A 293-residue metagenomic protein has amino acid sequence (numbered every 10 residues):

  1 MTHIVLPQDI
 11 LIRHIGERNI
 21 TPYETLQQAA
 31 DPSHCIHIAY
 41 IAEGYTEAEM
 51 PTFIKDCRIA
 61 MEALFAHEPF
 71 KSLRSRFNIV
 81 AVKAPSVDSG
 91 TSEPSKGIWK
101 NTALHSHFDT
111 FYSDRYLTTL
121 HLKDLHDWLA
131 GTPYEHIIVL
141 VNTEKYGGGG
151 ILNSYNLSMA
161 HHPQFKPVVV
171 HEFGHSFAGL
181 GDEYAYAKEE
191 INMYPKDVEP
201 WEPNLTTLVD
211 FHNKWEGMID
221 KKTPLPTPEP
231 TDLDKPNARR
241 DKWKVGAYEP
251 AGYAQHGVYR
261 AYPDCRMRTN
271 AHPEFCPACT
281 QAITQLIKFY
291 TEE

Functional and structural regions predicted by a protein language model:
T2, P7-H126: Propeptide-to-catalytic entry region of secreted or membrane-anchored zinc metalloproteases
A30-H34, K71-R74, L129-Y134, R239-R240 (+2 more regions): Extracellular/periplasmic catalytic domains that process cell-envelope and extracellular macromolecules
G44-A48, P85-S89, T143-G148, P163-F165 (+2 more regions): Solvent-exposed loop/turn segments at secondary-structure junctions within structured extracellular/periplasmic domains
M50-F53, G148-E172: Short pre-active-site segment immediately N-terminal to the catalytic Zn-binding motif
T52, D56-A60, D124, V168 (+4 more regions): Extracytoplasmic/secreted proteins, especially bacterial periplasmic and envelope-associated proteins
M61, K166-E183: Active-site recognition of the HExxH zinc-binding catalytic motif
G90-E93, I98, L120-M159: Catalytic zinc-binding patch centered on the HExxH motif and its immediate surroundings that defines zinc-dependent
Y184-E293: Replace "(M1/M4/M9/M12/WLM)" with "(e.g., M1/M4/M8/M9/M12/M26/WLM)" and add "not limited to" to clarify scope
